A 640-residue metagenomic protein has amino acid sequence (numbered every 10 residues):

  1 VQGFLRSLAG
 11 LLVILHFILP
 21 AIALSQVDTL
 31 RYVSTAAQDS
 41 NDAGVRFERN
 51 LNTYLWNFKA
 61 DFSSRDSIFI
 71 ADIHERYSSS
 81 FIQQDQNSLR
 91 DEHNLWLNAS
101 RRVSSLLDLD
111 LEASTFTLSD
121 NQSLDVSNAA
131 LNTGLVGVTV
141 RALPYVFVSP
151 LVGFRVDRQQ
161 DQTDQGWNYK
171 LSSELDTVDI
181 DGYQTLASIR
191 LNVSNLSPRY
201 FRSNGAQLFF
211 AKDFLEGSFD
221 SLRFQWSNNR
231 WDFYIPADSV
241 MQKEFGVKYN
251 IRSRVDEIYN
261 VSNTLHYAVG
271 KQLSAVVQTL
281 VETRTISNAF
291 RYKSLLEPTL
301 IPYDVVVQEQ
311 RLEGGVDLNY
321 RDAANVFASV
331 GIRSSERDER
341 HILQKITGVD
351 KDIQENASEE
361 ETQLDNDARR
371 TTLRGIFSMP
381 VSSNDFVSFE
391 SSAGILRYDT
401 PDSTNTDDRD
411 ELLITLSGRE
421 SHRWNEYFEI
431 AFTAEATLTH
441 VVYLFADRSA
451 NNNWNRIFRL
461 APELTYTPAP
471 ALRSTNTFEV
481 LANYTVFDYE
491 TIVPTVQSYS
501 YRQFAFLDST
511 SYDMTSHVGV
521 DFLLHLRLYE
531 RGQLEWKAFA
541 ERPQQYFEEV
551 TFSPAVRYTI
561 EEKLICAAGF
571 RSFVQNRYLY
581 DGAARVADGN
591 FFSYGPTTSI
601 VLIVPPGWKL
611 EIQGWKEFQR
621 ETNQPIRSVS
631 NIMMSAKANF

Functional and structural regions predicted by a protein language model:
V1-A9: Bacterial N-terminal signal peptides that target proteins for export
A9-P20: Bacterial N-terminal signal peptides
A23-F640: Gram-negative and organellar
